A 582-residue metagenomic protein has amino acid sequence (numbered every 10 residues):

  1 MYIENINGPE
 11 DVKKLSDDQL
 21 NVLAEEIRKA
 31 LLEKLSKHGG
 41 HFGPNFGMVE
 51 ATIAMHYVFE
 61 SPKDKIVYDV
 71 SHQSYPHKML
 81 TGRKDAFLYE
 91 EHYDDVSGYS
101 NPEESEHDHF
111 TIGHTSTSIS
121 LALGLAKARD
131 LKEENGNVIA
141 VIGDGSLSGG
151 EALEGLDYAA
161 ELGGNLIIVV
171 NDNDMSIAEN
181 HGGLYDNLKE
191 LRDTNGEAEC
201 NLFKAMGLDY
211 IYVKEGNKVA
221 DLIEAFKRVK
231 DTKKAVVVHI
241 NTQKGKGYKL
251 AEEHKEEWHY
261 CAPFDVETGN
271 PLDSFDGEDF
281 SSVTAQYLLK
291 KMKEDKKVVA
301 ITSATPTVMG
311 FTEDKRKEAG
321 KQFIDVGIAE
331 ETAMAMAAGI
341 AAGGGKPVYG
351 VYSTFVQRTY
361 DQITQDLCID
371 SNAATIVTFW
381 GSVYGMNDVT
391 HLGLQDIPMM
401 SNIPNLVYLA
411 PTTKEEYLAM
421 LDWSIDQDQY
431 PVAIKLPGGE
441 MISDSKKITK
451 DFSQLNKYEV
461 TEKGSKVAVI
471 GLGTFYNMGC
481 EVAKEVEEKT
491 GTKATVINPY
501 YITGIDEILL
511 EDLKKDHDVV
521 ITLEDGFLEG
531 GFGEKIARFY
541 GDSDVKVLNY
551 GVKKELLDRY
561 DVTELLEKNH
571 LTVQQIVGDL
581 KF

Functional and structural regions predicted by a protein language model:
M1-M79, K204, E215-V219: N-terminal amphipathic, basic-rich helices that act as targeting or association modules
Q19, A24, R28-L31, F42-G47 (+7 more regions): Cofactor-pocket helix-loop regions in the catalytic cores of large enzyme subunits
K29-S36, D95-T111, E133-I139, T312-G327 (+4 more regions): Glycine/charged-rich beta-loop-alpha catalytic/anionic-binding loops adjacent to active sites
H41-L162, V298, S303, T312-E313 (+1 more regions): Cofactor-binding active-site loop characterized by glycine-rich and histidine/acidic residues
K65, Y248-Q357, Q362-N372, S465 (+1 more regions): Non-catalytic terminal/interface segments that mediate subunit docking, oligomerization, and allosteric communication
Q73, D108-F264, T268-G277, S282-Q286 (+1 more regions): Glycine-rich ThDP/TPP pyrophosphate-binding loop and its adjacent helix/strand module within ThDP-dependent enzymes
A86-V96, E161-M175, C368-W380: A glycine-rich helix N-cap at a beta->alpha junction
G269-S274, G385-N387, V407, F527 (+1 more regions): Peripheral docking tails and interdomain loops at the edges of cofactor- or intermediate-handling domains
